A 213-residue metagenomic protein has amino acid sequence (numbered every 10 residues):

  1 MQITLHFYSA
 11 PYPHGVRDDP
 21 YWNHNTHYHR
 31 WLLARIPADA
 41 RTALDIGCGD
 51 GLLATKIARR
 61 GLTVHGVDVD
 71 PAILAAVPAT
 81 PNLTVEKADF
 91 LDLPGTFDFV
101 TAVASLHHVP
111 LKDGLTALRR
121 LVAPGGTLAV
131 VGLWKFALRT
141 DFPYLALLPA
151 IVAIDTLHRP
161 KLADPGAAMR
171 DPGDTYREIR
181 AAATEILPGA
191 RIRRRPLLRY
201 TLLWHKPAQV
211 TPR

Functional and structural regions predicted by a protein language model:
N23-A40: Conserved alpha-helix/loop element of class I SAM-dependent methyltransferases that forms part of the SAM/SAH-binding
A40-G49: Conserved class I S-adenosyl-L-methionine
D50-L91: Class I SAM-dependent methyltransferase SAM/SAH-binding core
T101: A conserved beta-strand element that flanks and buttresses the S-adenosyl-L-methionine
A104-S105: Short catalytic micro-motifs in class I SAM-dependent methyltransferases
V109-L118: A short, conserved alpha-helix within the catalytic core of class I
G125-G132: Conserved beta-strand signature within the Rossmann-like core of class I S-adenosyl-L-methionine
W134-A182: C-terminal alpha-helical "lid/dimerization" subdomain adjacent to the S-adenosyl-L-methionine
